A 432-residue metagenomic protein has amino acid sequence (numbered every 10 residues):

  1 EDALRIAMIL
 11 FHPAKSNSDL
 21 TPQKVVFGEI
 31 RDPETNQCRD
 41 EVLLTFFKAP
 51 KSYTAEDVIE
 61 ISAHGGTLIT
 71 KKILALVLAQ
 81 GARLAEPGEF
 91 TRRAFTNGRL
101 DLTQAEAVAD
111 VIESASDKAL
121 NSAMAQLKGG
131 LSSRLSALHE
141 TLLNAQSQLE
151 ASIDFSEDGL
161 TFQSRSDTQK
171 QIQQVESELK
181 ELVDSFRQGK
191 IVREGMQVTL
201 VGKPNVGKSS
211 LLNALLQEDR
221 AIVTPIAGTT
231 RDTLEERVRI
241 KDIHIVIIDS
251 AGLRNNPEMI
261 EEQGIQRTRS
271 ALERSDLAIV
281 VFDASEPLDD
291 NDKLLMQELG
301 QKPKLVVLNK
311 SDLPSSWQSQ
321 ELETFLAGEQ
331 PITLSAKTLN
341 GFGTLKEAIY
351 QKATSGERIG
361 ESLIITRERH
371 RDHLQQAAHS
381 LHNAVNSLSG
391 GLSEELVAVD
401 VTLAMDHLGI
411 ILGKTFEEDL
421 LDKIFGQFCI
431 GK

Functional and structural regions predicted by a protein language model:
E1-N121, A125, G129, L305: A glycine-rich (often HGG/GG-containing) alpha/beta subdomain
D2, K48-S52, G66-L68, L100-L102 (+4 more regions): Conserved nucleotide-binding/hydrolysis micro-motifs of P-loop NTPases
V25-K48, G228-N256, R274-L277: Switch I (G2) and immediately adjacent beta-strands of P-loop GTPase domains
L44, L84, V198-L200, V223 (+1 more regions): Generic preference for hydrophobic
L120-I240, N256-E258, L288-K432: C-terminal-of-GTPase-core extension/linker across diverse P-loop GTPases
A227, L253, E261-I265: Short alpha-helix of the ABC ATPase nucleotide-binding domain corresponding to the H-loop/switch region
I247, V281, V307-K310: Generic enzyme active-site microenvironment
E261-S285: Inter-motif core of Ras-like GTPase G domains
